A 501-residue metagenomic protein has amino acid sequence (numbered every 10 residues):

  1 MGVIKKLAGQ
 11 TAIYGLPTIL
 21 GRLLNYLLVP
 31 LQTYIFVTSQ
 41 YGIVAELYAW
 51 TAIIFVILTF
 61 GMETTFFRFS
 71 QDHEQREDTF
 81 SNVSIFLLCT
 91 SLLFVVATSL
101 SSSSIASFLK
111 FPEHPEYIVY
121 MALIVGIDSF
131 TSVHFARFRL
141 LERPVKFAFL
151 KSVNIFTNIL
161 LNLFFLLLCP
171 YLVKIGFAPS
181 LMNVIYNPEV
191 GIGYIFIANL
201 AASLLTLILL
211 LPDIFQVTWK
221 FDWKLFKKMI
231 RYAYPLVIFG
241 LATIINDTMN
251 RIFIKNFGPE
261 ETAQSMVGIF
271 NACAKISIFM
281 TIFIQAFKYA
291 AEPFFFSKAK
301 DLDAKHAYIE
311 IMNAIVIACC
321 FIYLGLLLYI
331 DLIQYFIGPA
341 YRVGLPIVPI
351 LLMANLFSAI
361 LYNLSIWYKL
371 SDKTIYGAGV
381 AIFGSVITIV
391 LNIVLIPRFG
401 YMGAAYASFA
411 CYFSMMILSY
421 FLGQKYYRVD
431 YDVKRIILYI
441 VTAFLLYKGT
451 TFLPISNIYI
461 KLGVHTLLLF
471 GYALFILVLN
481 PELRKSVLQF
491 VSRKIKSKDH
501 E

Functional and structural regions predicted by a protein language model:
M1-V3, L7, V173-Y194, L207-D247 (+4 more regions): Interhelical loop/hinge segments that connect adjacent transmembrane helices in multipass membrane
M1-Y26, Q75-S81, W223-F239, I309 (+1 more regions): N-terminal membrane topogenesis motif
V3-E63, L88-S101, A122-I124, I159 (+4 more regions): Signature of the first transmembrane helix
Q10-N25, Y194-L210, I214, W223-P293 (+2 more regions): Transmembrane helical elements of multi-pass membrane transporters/channels
V29-I53, P115-E116, P188-I192, K228-Y232 (+3 more regions): Interfacial/gating helices of multi-pass transporter permease domains
F69-I85, I269-A381: Specific pore-lining/lateral-gate transmembrane helices of multi-pass inner-membrane transport and insertion machines
V119, L150-I214, I382-I387, Y401-L422 (+2 more regions): Hydrophobic alpha-helical transmembrane segments
T451-E501: Membrane-proximal transmembrane or re-entrant/amphipathic helices at the cytosolic face
